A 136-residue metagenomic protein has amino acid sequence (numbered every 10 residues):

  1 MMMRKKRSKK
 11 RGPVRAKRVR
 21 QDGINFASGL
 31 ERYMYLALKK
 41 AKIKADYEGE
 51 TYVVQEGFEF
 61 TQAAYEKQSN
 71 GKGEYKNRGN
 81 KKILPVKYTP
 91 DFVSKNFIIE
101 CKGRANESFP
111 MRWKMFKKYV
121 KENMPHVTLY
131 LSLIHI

Functional and structural regions predicted by a protein language model:
M1-I134: Electrostatic, structured charged patches in enzyme active sites and in nucleic-acid/phosphate-binding
